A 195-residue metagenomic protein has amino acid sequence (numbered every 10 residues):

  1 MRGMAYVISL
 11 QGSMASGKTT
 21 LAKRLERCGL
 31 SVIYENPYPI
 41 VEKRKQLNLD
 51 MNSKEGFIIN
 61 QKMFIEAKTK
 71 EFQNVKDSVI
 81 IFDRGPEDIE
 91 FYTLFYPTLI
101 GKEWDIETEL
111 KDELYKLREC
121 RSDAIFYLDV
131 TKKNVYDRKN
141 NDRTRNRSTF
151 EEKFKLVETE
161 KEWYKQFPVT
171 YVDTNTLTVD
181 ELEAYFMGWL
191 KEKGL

Functional and structural regions predicted by a protein language model:
L10: Hydrophobic anchor at the beta1->P-loop junction of P-loop NTPases
S13: P-loop (Walker A) phosphate-binding loop of NTP-binding proteins
S16: ATP-binding Walker
T19: Walker A/P-loop
E26-K70: Conserved substrate/cofactor phosphate-moiety recognition/catalytic segment in nucleotide-dependent phosphotransferases
F57-C120: Glycine-rich phosphate-binding loop used to anchor ATP phosphates in small-molecule kinases, encompassing both
Y92-E162: A glycine- and Lys/Arg-enriched "phosphate-lid" helix/loop adjacent to the NTP-binding pocket of small-molecule kinases
N140-L195: NTP-dependent small-molecule kinase module
